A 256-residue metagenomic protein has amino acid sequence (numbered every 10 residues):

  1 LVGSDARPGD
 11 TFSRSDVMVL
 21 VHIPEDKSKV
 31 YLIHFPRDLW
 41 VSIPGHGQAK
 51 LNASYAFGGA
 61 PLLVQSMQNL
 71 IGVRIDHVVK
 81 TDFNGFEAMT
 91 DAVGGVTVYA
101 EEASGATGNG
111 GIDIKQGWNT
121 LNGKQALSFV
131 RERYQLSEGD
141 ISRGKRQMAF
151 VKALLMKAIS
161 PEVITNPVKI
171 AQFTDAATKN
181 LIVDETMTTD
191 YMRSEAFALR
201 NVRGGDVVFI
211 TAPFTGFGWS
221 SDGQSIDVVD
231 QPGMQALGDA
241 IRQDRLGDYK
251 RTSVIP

Functional and structural regions predicted by a protein language model:
L1-P256: Non-catalytic, solvent-exposed segments at the cell envelope interface
